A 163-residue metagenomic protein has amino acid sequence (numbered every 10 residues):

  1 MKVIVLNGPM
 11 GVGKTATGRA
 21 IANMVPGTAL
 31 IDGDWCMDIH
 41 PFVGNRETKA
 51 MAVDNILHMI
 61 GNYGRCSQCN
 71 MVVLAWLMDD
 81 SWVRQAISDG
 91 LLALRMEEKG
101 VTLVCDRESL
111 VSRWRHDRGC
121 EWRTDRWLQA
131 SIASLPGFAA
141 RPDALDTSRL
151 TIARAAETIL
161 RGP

Functional and structural regions predicted by a protein language model:
M1-V3, Q68-C69: Pre-Walker A (Motif I) flank of P-loop NTPase domains
L6: Hydrophobic anchor at the beta1->P-loop junction of P-loop NTPases
G11: Walker A (P-loop) phosphate-binding loop of P-loop NTPases
K14: Conserved lysine of the Walker
G18-G61: Conserved substrate/cofactor phosphate-moiety recognition/catalytic segment in nucleotide-dependent phosphotransferases
M51-L94: Glycine-rich phosphate-binding loop used to anchor ATP phosphates in small-molecule kinases, encompassing both
L94-W114: Conserved phosphate-donor/acceptor-positioning beta-strand/loop module used by diverse small-molecule
H116-T158: Small-molecule kinase domains that catalyze NTP-dependent phosphoryl transfer to phosphate-bearing small molecules
